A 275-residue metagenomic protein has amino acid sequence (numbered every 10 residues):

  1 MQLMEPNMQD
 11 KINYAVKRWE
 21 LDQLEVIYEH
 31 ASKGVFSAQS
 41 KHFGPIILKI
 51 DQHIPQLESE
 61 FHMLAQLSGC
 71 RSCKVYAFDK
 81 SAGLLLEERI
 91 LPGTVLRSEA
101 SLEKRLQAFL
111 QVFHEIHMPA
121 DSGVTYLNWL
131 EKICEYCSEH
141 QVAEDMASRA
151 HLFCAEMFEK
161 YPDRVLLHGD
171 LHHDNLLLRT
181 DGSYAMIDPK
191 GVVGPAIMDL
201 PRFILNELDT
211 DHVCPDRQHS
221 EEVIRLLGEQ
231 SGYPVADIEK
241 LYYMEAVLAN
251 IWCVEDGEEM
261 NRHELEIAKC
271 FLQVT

Functional and structural regions predicted by a protein language model:
M1-S72, R179-D181, E258, C270-T275: Conserved NTP-binding catalytic cores of kinases and kinase-like/nucleotidyltransferase enzymes across multiple kinase
N7-A15, D121-G169, R179-T180, E229: An alpha-helical support segment within catalytic cores of ATP-dependent transferases
G34-Q39, V75, L152-M198: Active-site acidic catalytic loop and adjacent metal/ATP-binding pocket of ATP-dependent phosphoryl transfer enzymes
H42-L86, V95-I116: A conserved alpha-helical element in kinase catalytic cores
H53, G69-C70, S81-L102, M118-D121 (+2 more regions): A glycine-centered beta->alpha junction motif in the catalytic cores of kinase/phosphotransferase enzymes
T94-A147, G191-P195: A cross-family kinase active-site recognition segment
R179-R225, G232, E259-Q273: Active-site Asp-x-Gly
I238-V274: C-terminal/domain-terminus segments
